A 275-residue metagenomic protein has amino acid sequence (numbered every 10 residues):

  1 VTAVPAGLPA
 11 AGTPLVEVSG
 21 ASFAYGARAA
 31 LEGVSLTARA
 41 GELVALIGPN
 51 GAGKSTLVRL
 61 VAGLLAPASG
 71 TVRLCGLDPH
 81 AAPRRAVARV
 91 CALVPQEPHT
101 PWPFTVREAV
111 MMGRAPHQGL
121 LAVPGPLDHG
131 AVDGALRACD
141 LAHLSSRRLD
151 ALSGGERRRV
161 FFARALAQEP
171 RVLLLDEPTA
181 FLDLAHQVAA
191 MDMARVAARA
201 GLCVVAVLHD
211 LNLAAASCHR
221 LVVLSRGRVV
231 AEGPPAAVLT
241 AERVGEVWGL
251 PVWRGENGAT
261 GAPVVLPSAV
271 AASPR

Functional and structural regions predicted by a protein language model:
I47-P49: The feature captures the beta-strand-to-loop junction immediately N-terminal to the Walker
A62: Helix-to-loop junction immediately C-terminal to a conserved catalytic motif
G70-D78, A86-V87: Conserved ABC transporter NBD signature motif
M111, P126-L144: Conserved ABC ATPase "signature" region
R148-L152, E156: Conserved ABC ATPase signature
L173-E177: Catalytic Walker B motif of ABC-type/P-loop ATPase nucleotide-binding domains
G245-R275: ABC ATPase nucleotide-binding domains
